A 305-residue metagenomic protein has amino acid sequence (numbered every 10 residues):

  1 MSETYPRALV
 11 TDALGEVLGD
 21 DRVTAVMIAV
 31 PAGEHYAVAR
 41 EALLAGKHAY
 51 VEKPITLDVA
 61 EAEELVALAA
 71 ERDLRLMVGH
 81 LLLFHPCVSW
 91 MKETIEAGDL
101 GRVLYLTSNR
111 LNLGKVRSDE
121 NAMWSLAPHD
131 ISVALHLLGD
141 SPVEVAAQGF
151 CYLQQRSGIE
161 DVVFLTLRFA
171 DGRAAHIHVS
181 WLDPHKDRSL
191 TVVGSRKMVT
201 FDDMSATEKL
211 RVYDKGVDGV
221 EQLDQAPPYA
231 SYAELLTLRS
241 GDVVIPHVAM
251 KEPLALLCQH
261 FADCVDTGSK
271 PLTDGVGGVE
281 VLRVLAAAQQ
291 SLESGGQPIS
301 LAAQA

Functional and structural regions predicted by a protein language model:
M1-S2: Conserved SAM-binding loop
Y5-A67: Beta-loop-alpha module in the N-terminal Rossmann-like domain of NAD(P)-dependent dehydrogenases, especially those
D12, V51, L76-V78, T107 (+1 more regions): Hydrophobic residues in well-ordered beta-strands that form the structural core
G33, T56-S118, D130: A contiguous active-site-proximal alpha/beta segment in oxidoreductase catalytic domains
G46, D73, G98, G172 (+2 more regions): Glycine-centered short loops/turns at secondary-structure junctions
L74, Q290-A305: C-terminal capping/lid region of NAD(P)-dependent oxidoreductase domains
L81, F164, R196-L272, Q297 (+1 more regions): C-terminal glycine/acidic-rich active-site capping loop/insertion
L113-H185, S189-T191, M204-S205, V276: Rossmann-like dinucleotide-binding domain that binds NAD(P)(H)
